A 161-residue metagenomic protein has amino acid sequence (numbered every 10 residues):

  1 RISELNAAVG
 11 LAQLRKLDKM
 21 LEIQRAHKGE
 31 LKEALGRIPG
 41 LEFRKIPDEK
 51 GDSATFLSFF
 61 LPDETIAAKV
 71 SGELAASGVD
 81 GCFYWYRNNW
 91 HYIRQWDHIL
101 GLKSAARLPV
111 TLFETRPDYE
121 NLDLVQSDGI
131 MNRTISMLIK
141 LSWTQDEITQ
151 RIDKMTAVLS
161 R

Functional and structural regions predicted by a protein language model:
R1-R161: PLP-dependent aminotransferase class I/II
